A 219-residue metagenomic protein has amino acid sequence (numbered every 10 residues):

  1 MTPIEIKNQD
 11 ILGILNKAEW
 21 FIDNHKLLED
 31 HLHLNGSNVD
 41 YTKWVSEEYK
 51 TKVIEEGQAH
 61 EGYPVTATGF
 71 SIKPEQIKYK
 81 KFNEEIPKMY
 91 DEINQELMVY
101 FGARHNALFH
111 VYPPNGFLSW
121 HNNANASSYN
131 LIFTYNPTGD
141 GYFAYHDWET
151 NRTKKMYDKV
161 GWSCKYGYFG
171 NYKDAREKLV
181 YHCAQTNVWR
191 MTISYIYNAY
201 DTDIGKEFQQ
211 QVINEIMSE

Functional and structural regions predicted by a protein language model:
M1-N16, W20-D23, L27-T42, D203: Anionic coordination/interaction segments
P3, N106, R190: A residue-level signal for beta-strand positions that form part of recognition/binding surfaces within mature
K7-I14, A18, Q76, K81-F82 (+3 more regions): Carbohydrate-recognition beta-sandwich/jelly-roll modules in extracellular/periplasmic carbohydrate-active proteins
K7-Q9, H25, T42, E56 (+8 more regions): Compositionally biased, intrinsically disordered low-complexity segments
A18-K26, M89-F101, A184, Y197 (+1 more regions): Hydrophobic, Leu/Ile/Phe/Ala-enriched alpha-helical segments that form helix-helix packing faces
H31, N35-G116, N122: Signature of the catalytic double-stranded beta-helix
G102-A175: Catalytic core of non-heme Fe(II) oxygenases with the double-stranded beta-helix
A144-E219: Catalytic core of Fe(II)/2-oxoglutarate
